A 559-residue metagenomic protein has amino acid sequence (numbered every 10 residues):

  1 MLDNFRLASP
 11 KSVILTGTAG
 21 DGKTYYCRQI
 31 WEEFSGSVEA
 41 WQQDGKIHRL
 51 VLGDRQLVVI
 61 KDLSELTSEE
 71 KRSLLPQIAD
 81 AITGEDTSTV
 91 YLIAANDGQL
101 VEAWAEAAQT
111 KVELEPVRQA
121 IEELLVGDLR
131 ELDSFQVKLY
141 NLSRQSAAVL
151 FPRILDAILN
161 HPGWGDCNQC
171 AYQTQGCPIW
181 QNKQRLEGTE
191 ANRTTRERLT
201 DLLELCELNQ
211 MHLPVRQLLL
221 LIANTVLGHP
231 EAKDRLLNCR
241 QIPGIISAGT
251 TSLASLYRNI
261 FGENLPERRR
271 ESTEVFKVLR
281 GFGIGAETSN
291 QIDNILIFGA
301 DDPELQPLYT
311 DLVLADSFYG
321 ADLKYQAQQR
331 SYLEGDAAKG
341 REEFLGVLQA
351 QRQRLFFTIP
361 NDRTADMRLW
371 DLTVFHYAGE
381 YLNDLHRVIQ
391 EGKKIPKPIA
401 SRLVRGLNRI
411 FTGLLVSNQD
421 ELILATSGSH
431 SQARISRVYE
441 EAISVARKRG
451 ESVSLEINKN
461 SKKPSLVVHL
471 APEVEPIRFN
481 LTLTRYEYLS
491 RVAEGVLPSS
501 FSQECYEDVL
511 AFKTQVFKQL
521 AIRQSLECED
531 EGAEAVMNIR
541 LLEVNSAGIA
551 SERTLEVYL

Functional and structural regions predicted by a protein language model:
M1-L7: Pre-Walker A adenine-sensing motif
A8-Y26: Walker A/P-loop nucleotide-binding motif
E32-Q42: Post-Walker A helix-loop "phosphate-sensing" segment adjacent to the P-loop in P-loop NTPases
Q42-I93, E102: Conserved nucleotide-sensing/catalytic segment adjacent to the nucleotide-binding pocket in NTP-handling enzymes
Q99-A105, A148-L150: Switch/connector loops and helix/strand junctions flanking conserved nucleotide-binding motifs in nucleotide-processing
E123-I179: Conserved small helical "lid"/interfacial subdomain of P-loop NTPases
P162-G428: Extended alpha-helical coiled-coil/bundle linker/stalk regions that scaffold oligomerization and domain organization
L308, L314-L559: Long C-terminal appendages of very large multidomain proteins
